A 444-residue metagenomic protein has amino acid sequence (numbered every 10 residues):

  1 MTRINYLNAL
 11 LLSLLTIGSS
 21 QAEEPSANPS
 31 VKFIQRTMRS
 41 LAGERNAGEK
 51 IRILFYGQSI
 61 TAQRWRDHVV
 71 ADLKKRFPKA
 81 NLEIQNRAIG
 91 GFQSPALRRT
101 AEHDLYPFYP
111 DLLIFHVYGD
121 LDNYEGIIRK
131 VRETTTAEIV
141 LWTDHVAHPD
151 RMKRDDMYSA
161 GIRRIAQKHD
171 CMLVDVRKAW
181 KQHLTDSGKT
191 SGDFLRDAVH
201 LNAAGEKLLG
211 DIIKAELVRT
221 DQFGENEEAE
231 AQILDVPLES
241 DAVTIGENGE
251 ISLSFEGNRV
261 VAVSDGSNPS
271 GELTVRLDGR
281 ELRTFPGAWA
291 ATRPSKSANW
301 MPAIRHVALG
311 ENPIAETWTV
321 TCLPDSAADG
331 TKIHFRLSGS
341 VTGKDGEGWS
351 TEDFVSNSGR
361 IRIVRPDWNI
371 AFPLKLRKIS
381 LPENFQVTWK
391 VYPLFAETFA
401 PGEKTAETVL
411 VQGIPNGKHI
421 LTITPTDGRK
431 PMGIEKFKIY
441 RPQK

Functional and structural regions predicted by a protein language model:
M1-L7: Positively charged n-region of N-terminal signal peptides that target proteins for export
N8-G18: Bacterial N-terminal signal peptides
E23-F55, I60: Membrane/wall-proximal cationic-aromatic binding patches
K50-R66, I89-Q93, R259: Catalytic nucleophile-elbow at a beta strand-turn-alpha helix junction centered on a G-D-S/GDSL motif, marking
D67-E230, D241-E250, S254-N258, D265-K444: Alpha-helical cap/lid subdomain in secreted, periplasmic, or secretory-pathway luminal O-acyl-processing enzymes
A231-D235: Extended amphipathic alpha-helical scaffolds
